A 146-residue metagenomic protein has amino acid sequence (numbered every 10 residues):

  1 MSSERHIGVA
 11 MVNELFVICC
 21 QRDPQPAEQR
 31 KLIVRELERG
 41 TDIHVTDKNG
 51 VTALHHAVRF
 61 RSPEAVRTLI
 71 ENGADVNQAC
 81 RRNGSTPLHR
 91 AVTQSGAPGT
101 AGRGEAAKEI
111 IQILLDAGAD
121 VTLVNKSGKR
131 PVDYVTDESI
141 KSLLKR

Functional and structural regions predicted by a protein language model:
S2-T52: N-terminal segments that cap or nucleate solenoid repeat domains
I18-E28, H56-S62, R90-A107, Y134-D137: Ankyrin repeat A-helix N-terminal signature
L32, E64-A65, E109-I110, S139-I140: Conserved ankyrin/ankyrin-like repeat signature
V34-D42, R67-D75, Q112-D120, R146: Ankyrin repeat domain, specifically the short helix-to-loop turn at the C-terminus of the second helix of each repeat
I43-T46, V76-C80, V121-V124: Ankyrin repeat boundary signal
K48-V51, H55-L69: Acidic (E/D-rich), amphipathic helical modules within compact regulatory domains
G50, N83-G84, G128: Start-of-repeat signature of ankyrin repeats
L115-D116, D120-R146: Leucine-rich solenoid repeat scaffolds
